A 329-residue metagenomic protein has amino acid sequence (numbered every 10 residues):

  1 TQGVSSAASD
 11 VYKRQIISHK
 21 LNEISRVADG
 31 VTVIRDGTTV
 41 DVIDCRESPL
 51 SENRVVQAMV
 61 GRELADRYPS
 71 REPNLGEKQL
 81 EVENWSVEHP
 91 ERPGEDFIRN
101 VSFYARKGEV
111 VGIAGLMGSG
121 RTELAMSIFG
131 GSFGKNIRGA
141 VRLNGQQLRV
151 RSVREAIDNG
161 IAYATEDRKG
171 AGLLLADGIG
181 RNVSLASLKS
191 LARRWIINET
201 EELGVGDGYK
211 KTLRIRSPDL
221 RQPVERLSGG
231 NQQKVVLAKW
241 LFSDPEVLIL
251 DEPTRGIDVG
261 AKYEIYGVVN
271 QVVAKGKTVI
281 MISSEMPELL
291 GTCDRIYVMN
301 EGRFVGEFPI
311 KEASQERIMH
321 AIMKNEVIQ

Functional and structural regions predicted by a protein language model:
T1-A8, Y12: Single conserved hydrophobic/aromatic residue that forms the stacking wall/gate of nucleotide- or nucleobase-binding
R14-I17, I24, V279-I282: Conserved D-loop beta-strand region of ABC ATPase nucleotide-binding domains
I24-A28, L290-C293: Hydrophobic Walker B segment
G30, V42, R295, E307: Short, glycine/charged-rich "phosphate-handling" switch motifs in NTP-dependent and phosphotransfer domains
D41-G94, I196-L203, M319-V327: Pre-NBD coupling/linker segments of ABC/ABC-like ATPases
R54-V56, V60, A125-L227, G306-P309 (+2 more regions): Conserved P-loop NTPase catalytic core
V82-E88, G94-R106, G139: Conserved beta-strand
L175-F304: Helical hairpin unit composed of two closely spaced alpha helices linked by a short loop
